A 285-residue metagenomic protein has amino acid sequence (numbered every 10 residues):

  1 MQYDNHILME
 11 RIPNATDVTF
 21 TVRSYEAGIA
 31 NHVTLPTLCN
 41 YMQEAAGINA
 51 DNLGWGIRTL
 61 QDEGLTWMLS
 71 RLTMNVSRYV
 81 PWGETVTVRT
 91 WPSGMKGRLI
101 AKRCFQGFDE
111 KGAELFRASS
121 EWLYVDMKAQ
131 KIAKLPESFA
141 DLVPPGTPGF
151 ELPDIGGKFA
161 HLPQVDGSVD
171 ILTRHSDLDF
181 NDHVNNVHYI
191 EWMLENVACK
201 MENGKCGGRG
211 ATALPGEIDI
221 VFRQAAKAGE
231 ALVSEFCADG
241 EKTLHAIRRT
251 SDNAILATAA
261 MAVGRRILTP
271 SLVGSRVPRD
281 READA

Functional and structural regions predicted by a protein language model:
Q2-L69, R117-S119, V125-G204, R209-G216 (+1 more regions): Hot-dog-fold acyl-thioester-processing enzymes
Y3-V18, T73-K158, F222-A231, C237-R276 (+1 more regions): HotDog/MaoC-like acyl-thioester-processing domains
E191-E202, G208-G240, L244-R248: Glycine/small-residue-rich hydrophobic helix-like segments
